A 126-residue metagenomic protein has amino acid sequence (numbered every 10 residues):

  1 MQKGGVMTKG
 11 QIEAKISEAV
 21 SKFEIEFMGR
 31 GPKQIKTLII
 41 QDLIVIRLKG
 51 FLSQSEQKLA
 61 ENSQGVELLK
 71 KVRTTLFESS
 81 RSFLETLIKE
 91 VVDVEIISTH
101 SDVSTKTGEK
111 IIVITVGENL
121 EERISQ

Functional and structural regions predicted by a protein language model:
Q2-Q126: Interaction-mediating elements
